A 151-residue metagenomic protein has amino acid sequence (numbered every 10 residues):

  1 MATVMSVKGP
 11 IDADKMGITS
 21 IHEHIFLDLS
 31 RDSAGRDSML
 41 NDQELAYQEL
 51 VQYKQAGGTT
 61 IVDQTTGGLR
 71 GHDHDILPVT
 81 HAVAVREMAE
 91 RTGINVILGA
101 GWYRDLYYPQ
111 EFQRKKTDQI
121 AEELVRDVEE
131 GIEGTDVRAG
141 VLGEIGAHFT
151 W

Functional and structural regions predicted by a protein language model:
M1-Y108, R114: N-terminal hydrophobic targeting/anchoring segments and the immediately downstream early-domain regions of hydrolases
E87-E90, N95-W151: Active-site gating/metal-coordination segments in enzymes
